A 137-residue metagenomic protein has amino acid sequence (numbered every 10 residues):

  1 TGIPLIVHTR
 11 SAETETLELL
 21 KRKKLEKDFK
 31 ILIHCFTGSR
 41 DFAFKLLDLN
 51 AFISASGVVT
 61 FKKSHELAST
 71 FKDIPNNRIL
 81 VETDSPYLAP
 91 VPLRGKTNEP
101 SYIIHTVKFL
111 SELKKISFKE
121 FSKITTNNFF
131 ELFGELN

Functional and structural regions predicted by a protein language model:
T1-L49, K62, S69-T70, I74 (+3 more regions): Divalent metal-binding pocket/active-site signature
R10, F52, P86: Catalytic metal-binding/acid-base residues of hydrolase active sites
H34, N77-S85: Non-cysteine beta-strand/loop elements that form the S-adenosyl-L-methionine
N50-S64: His/Asp/Glu-enriched short active-site or ligand-binding loop at hydrolase and phosphoryl-transfer sites
A68-S69, K108: Active-site phosphate/pyrophosphate- and oxyanion-stabilizing loops and adjacent acidic/basic residues in soluble
N76, P90, S111: Short, conserved catalytic or interaction motifs in soluble domains
S101-N137: Mid-to-C-terminal alpha-helical segments outside catalytic/metal-binding sites
